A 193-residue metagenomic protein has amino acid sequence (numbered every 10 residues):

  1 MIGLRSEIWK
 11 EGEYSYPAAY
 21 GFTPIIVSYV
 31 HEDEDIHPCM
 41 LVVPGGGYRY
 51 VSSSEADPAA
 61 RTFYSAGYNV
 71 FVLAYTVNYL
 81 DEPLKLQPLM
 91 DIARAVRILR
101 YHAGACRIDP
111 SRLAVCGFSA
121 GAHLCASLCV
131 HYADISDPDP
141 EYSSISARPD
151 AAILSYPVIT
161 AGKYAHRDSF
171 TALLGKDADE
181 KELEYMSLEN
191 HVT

Functional and structural regions predicted by a protein language model:
M1-E34: N-terminal cap/lid segment of alpha/beta-hydrolase-fold proteins
Y16-P17, Y50, A161-A165: Short, solvent-exposed loop/turn elements at domain surfaces
H37-G45: Short beta-strand element of the alpha/beta-hydrolase
C39, Y64-A74, A114, A151: A fold-wide structural signal in alpha/beta-hydrolase
G46, N69, A74-N78, V158: Short beta-to-alpha linker loops that shape the active-site pocket of alpha/beta-hydrolase fold enzymes
S52-S53, P58, L73-P110: Catalytic nucleophile-loop/oxyanion-hole region of alpha/beta-hydrolase and closely related hydrolase-like folds
R94-D168, L183: Primarily recognizes the serine-hydrolase "nucleophile elbow" in alpha/beta-hydrolase and SGNH/GDSL folds
D177-T193: Serine-hydrolase catalytic core
